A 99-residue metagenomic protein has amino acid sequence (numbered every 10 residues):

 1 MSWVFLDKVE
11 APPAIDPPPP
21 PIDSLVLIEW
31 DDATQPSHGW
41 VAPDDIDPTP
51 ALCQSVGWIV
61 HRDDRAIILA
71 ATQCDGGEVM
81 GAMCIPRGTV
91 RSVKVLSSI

Functional and structural regions predicted by a protein language model:
S2-I99: Conserved RNA-binding domains used in RNP assembly and mRNA/RNA metabolism
